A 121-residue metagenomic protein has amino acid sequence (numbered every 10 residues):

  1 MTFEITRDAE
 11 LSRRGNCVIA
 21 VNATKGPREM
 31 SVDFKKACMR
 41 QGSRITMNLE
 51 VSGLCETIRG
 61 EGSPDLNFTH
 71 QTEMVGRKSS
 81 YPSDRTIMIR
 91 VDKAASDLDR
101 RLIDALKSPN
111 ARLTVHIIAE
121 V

Functional and structural regions predicted by a protein language model:
M1-G26: N-terminal, charge-rich interaction modules
T6-A9, G76-S79, L113-A119: Terminal domain-initiation and capping elements
R14-V21, F34, S83-I89, I103: Short, recurring structural edge motifs at helix starts
V18-R59: Short, well-structured hydrophobic secondary-structure segments
K35, M39, I103-K107, I118: Signal for well-folded cores of large energy- and translation-related assemblies
M47-N48, K107-E120: Surface-exposed edge beta-strands and adjoining flexible/disordered loops or tails in beta-rich
C55-I103: Short, solvent-exposed interaction modules
